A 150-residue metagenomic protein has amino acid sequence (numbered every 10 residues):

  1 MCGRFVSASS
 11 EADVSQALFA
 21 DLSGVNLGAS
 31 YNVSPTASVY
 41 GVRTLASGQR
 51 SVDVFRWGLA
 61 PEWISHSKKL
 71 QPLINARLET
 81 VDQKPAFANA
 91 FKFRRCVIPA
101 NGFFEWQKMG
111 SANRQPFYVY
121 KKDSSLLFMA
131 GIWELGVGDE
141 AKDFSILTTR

Functional and structural regions predicted by a protein language model:
M1-R150: Short linear sequence motif anchored by a di-proline
